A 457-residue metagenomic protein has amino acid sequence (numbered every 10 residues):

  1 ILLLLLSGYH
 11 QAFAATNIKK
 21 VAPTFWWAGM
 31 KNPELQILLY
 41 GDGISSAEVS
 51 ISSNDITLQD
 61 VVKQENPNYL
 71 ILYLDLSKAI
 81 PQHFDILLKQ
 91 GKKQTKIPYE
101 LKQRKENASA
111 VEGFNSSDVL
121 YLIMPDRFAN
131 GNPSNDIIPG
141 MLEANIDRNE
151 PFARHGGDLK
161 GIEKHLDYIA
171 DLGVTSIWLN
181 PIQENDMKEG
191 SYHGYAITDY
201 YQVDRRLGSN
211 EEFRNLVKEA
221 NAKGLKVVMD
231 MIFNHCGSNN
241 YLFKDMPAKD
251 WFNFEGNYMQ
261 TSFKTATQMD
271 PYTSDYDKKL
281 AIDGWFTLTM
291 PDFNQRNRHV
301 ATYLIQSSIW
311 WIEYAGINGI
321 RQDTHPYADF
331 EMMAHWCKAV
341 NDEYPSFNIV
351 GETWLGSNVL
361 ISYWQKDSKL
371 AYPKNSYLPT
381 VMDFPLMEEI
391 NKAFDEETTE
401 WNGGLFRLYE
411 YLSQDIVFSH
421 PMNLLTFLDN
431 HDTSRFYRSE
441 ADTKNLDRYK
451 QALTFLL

Functional and structural regions predicted by a protein language model:
I1-K19: Bacterial Sec-dependent N-terminal signal peptides
A15-S45, Q103: Beta-strand/beta-sandwich contexts
V62-G113: Extended acidic/polar, glycine-enriched regions that form or flank non-catalytic beta-rich accessory modules
G91-R206, N210-L225, Y241: N-terminal structural segment of carbohydrate-active enzymes
V111, V119, I138, L166 (+2 more regions): Core domains of carbohydrate- and sulfate-ester-processing enzymes
G140, M187-D199, F233-D277, V359 (+1 more regions): Aromatic- and acidic-residue-enriched segments that line the glycan-binding/catalytic groove of carbohydrate-active
N145-K160, A196-N210, F286-A301, N318-Y327 (+2 more regions): The substrate-binding groove and active-site-proximal loops of carbohydrate-active enzymes, especially glycoside
V217, H235, N240-F243, S307-I309 (+3 more regions): Active-site-proximal helices and loops of the catalytic beta/alpha 8
